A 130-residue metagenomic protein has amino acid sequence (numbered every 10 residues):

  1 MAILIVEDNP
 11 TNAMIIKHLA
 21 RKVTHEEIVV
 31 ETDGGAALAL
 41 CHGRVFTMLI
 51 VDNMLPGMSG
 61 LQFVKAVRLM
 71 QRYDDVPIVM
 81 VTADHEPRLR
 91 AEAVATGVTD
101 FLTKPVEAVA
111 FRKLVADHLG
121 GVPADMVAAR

Functional and structural regions predicted by a protein language model:
E7: Conserved acidic carboxylate
P10-V29: Two-component/phosphorelay signaling modules centered on CheY-like receiver
V30-M48: Acidic, metal-coordinating helix/loop segments flanking the phosphotransfer/catalytic sites of two-component signaling
P56, E86: The feature encodes the CheY-like receiver
V106-V115: C-terminal output helix
